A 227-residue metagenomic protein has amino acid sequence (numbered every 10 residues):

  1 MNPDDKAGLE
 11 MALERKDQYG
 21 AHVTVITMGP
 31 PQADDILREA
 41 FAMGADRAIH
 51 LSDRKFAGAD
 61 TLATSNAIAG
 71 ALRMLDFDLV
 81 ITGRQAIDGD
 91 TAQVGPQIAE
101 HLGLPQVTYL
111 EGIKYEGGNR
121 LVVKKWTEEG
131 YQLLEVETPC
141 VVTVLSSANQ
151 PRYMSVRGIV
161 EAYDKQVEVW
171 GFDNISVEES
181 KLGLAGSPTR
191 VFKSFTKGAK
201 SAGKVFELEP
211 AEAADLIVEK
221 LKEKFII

Functional and structural regions predicted by a protein language model:
M1-I227: N-terminal glycine-rich FAD/FM-binding segment characteristic of electron-transfer flavoproteins
